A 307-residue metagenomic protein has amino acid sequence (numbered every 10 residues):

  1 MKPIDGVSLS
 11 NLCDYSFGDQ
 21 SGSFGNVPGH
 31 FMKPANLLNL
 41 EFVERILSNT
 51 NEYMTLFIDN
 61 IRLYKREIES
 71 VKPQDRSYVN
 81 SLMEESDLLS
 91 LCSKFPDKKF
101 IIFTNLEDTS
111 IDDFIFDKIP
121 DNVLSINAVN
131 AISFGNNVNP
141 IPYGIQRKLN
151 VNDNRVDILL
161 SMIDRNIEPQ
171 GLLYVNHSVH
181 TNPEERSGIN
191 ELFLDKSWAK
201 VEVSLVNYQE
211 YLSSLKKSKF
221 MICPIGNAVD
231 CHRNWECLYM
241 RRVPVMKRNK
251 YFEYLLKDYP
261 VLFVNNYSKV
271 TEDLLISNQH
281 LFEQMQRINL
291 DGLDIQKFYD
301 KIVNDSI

Functional and structural regions predicted by a protein language model:
M1-W235, Y239, V243-Y259, L274 (+1 more regions): Nucleotide-sugar donor-binding catalytic core of glycosyltransferases
V261-Y267: Conserved acidic donor-binding segment of nucleotide-sugar-dependent glycosyltransferases
S268-S277: A cross-kingdom feature marking charged/low-complexity
